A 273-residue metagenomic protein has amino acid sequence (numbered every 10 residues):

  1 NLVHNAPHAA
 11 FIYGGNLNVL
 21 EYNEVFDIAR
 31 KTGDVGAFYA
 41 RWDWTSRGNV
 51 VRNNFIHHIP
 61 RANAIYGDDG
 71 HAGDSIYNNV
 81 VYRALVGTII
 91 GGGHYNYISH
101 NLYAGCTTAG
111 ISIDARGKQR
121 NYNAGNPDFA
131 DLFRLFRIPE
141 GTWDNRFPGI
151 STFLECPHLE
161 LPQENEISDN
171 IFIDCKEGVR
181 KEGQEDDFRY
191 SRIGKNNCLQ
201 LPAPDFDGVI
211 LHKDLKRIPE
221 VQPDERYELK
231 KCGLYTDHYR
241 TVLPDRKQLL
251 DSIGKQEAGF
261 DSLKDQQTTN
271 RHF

Functional and structural regions predicted by a protein language model:
L2-R226, K230, L243, L250-D251: Glycine- and acidic/polar-rich repeat regions and solenoidal domains
E225-R271: C-terminal functional modules
